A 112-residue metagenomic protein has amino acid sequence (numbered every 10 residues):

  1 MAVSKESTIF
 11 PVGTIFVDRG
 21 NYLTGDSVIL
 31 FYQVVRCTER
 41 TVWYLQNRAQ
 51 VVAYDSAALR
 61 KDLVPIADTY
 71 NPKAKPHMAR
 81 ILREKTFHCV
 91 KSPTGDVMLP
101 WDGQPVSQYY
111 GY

Functional and structural regions predicted by a protein language model:
M1-F31, T41-Y112: Mixed-charge, low-complexity intrinsically disordered regions
